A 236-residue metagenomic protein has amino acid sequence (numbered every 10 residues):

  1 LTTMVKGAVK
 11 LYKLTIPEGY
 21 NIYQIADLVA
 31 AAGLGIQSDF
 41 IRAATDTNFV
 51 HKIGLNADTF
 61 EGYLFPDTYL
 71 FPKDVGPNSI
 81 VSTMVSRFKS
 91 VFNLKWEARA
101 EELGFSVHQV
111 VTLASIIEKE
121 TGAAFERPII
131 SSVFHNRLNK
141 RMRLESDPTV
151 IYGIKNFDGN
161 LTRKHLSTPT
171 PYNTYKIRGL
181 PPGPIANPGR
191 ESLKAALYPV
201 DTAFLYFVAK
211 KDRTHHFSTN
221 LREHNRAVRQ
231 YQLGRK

Functional and structural regions predicted by a protein language model:
L1-V5: Post-signal-peptide, soluble extracytosolic/periplasmic N-terminal scaffold domains of envelope/secretory systems
K6-L34, R99-F105: Glycine-rich loop/hinge motif
G19, I41-A43: Short, glycine-/polar-rich solvent-exposed loops and beta-turns at beta-strand/coil boundaries
A31-S38, D46-K236: Bacterial extracytoplasmic/cell-wall-associated proteins, especially those involved in peptidoglycan
